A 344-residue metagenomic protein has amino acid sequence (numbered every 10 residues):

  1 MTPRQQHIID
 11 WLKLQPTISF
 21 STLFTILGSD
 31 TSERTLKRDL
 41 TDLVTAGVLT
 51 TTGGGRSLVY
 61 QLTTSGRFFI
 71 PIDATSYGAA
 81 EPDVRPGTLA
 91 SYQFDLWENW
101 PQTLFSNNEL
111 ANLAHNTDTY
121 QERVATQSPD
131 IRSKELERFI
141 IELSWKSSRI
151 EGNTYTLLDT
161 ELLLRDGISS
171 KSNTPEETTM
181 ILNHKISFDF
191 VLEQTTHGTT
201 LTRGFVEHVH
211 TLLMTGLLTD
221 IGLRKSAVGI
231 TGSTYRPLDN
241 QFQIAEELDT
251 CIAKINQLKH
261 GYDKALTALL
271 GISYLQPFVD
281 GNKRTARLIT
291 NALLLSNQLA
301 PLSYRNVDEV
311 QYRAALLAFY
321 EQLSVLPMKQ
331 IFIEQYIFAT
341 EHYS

Functional and structural regions predicted by a protein language model:
M1-S344: FIC/Doc superfamily catalytic core
